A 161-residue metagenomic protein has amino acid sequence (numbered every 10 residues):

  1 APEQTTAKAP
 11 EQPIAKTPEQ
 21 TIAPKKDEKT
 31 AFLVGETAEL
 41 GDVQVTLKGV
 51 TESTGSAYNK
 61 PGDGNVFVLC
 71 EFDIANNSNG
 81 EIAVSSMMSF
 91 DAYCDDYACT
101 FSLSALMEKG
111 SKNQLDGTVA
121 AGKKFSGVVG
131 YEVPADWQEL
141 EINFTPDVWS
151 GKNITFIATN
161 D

Functional and structural regions predicted by a protein language model:
A1-D161: Conserved functional micro-motifs across diverse proteins
